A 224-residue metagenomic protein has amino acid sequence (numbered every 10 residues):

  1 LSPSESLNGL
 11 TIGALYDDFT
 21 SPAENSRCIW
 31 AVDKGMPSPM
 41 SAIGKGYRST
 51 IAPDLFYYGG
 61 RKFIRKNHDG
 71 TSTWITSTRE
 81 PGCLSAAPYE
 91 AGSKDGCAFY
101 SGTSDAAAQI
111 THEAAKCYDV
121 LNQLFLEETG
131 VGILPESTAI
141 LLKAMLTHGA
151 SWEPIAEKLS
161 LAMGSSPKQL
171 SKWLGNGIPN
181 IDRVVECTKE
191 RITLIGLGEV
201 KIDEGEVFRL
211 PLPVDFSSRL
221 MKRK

Functional and structural regions predicted by a protein language model:
L1, F19, E24-K34, G70-T71 (+1 more regions): Short secondary-structure boundary/capping segments
L1, G35-A42, D215, R219: Short alpha-helical segments and helix-capping/turn motifs at coil-helix boundaries
S2-E5, R48-S49, T103-A106, I110 (+1 more regions): Active-site-proximal structural scaffolding
L7-L10: Loop/turn elements at helix/coil->beta-strand transitions in domains of secreted/extracellular proteins
L15-C28, M36-P37, S41-A107, L124: Catalytic-core environment of secreted peptidases
L55, Q109-V120: Alpha-helical metal-binding/catalytic segments enriched in His/Glu/Asp
D119-K158: An often Trp-containing, charged/polar helix-loop segment at the C-terminal end of enzyme catalytic cores
A162-K224: Secreted peptidase-domain scaffold signal
